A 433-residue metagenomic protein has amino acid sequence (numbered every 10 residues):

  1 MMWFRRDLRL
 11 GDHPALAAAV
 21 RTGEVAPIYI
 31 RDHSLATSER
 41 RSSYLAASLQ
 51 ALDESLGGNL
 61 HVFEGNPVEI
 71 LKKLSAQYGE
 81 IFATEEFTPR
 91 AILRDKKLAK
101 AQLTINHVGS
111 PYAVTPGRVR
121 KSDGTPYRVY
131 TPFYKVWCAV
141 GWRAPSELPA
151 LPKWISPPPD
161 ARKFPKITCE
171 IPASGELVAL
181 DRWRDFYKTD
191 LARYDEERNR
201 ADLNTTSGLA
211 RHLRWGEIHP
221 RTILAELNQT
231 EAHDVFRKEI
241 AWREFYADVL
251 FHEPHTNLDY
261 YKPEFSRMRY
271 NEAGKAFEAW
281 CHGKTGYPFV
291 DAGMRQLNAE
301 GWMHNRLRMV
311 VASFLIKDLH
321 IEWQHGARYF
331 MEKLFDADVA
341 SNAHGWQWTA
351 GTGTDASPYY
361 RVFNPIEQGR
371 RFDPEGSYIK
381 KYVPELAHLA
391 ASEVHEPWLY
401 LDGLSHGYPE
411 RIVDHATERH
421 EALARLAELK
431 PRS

Functional and structural regions predicted by a protein language model:
M1-P145, A232, S341, A424-L429 (+1 more regions): Trp/Phe/Arg-rich N-terminal binding region typifying the photolyase-homology
R5-D7, I30, G65, E86-F87 (+7 more regions): An acidic- and aromatic-residue-enriched active-site/binding cleft used to recognize and process polar
A17, D291, A416-H420: A broad detector of short, well-ordered amphipathic alpha-helices that serve as recognition/interaction surfaces
R41, L45, H282, G286 (+2 more regions): Residue-level preference for long, well-ordered alpha-helices that form the structural scaffold of enzyme catalytic
Y44, S48, R90, G175 (+3 more regions): Soluble or luminal CAZymes and related metallo-dependent hydrolases
G124-F265, F372-S433: Glycine/tryptophan-enriched, flexible segments
T205-E385: Active-site-proximal binding-pocket segments
